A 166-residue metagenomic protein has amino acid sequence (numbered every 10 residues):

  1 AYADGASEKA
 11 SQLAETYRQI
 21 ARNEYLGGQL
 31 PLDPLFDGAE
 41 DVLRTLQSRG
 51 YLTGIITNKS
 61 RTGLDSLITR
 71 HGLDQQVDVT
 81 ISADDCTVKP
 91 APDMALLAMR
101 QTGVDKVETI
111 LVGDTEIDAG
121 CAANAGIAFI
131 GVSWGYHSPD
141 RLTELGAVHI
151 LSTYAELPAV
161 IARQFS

Functional and structural regions predicted by a protein language model:
A1-E8, L67, A98-M99: Helix-loop "lid/cap" segments that line or gate small-molecule binding pockets
Y2-D41, R49-Y51: Metal-dependent phosphoesterase signature
L32-P34, S60-L111, E116-A125, P139-T143: Substrate-recognition "cap/lid" segment bordering the active-site pocket of phosphatases
A39-I68: Substrate-recognition element of Asp-dependent hydrolases with the DxDx(T/V) motif
S133: Nucleotide-sugar donor-binding loop of glycosyltransferases
H149-T153: Short acidic-hydrophobic, aromatic-tinged amphipathic segments that line or gate anion-handling sites
